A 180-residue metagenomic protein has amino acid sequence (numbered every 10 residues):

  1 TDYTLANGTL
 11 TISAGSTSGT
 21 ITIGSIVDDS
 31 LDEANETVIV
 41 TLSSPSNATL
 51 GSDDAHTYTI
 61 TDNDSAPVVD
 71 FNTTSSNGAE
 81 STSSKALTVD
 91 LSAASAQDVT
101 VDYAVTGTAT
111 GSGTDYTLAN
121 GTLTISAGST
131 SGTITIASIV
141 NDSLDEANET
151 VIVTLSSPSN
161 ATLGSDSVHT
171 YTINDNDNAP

Functional and structural regions predicted by a protein language model:
T1-P180: Short boundary segments that mark the start of a structured unit
